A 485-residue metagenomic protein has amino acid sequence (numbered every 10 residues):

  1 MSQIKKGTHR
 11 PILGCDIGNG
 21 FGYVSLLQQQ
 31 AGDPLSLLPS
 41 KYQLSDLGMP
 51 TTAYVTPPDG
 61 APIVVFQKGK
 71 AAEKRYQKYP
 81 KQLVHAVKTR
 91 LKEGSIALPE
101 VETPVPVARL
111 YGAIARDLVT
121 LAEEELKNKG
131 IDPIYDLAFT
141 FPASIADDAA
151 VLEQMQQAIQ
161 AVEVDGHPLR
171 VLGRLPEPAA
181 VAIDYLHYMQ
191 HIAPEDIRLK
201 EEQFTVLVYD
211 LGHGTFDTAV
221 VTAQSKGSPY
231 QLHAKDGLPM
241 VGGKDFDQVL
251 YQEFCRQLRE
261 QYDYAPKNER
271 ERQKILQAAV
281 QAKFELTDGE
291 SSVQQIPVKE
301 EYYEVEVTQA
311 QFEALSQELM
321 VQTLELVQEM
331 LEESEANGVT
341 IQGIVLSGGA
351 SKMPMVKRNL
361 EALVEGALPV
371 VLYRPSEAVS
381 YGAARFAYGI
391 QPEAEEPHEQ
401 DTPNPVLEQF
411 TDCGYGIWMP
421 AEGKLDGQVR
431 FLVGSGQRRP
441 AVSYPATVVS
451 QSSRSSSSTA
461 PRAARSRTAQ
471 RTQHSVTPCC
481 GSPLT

Functional and structural regions predicted by a protein language model:
M1-R10, L172-Y209, E333, A378-D401: Conserved phosphate-binding catalytic cores of ATP/NTP-utilizing and phosphoryl-transfer enzymes
S2-L35, M189-H233, A279, L346: Gly/Thr-rich phosphate-binding beta-strand-loop-beta motif of the actin/hexokinase/Hsp70
L27-P168, L172-P176, F246-S292, S458 (+3 more regions): Phosphate-binding loop and its immediate beta->loop->alpha context in nucleotide/phosphate-handling enzymes
G48-D59, A223-K267, V307-E325, R385-F386 (+1 more regions): Glycine-rich phosphate-binding loop plus the immediately following alpha-helix
L98-E124, K299-E329, V442-S457: Adenine-nucleotide phosphate-binding core of ATP-dependent small-molecule kinases
A223-G227, K283-I296, G423-L425: Proline-centered turn/helix-capping motifs that create local helix->coil transitions or kinks
R256-E260, E285-Q400, H474-P483: Helical "lid/coupling" subdomains associated with nucleotide-phosphate turnover
Q309, E395-T485: Acidic low-complexity intrinsically disordered segments
